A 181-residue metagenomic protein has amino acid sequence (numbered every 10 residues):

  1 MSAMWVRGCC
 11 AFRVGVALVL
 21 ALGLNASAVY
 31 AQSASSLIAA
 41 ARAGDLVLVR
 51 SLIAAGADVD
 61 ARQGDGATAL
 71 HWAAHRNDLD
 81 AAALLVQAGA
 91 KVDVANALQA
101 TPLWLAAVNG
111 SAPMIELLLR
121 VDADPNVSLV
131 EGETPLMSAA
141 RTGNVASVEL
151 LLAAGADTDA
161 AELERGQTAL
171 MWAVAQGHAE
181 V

Functional and structural regions predicted by a protein language model:
S2-V16: Bacterial N-terminal signal peptides that target proteins for export
R13-N25: Bacterial N-terminal signal peptides
A31-W72: N-terminal segments that cap or nucleate solenoid repeat domains
S33, G66, Q99, G132 (+1 more regions): Start-of-repeat signature of ankyrin repeats
A39-A43, W72-D78, L105-S111, S138-N144 (+1 more regions): Ankyrin repeat A-helix N-terminal signature
D45-I53, D78-V86, S111-L119, N144-L152 (+1 more regions): Ankyrin repeat structural motif
Q63, N96, L129, E162-L163: Ankyrin repeat boundary/linker residues
